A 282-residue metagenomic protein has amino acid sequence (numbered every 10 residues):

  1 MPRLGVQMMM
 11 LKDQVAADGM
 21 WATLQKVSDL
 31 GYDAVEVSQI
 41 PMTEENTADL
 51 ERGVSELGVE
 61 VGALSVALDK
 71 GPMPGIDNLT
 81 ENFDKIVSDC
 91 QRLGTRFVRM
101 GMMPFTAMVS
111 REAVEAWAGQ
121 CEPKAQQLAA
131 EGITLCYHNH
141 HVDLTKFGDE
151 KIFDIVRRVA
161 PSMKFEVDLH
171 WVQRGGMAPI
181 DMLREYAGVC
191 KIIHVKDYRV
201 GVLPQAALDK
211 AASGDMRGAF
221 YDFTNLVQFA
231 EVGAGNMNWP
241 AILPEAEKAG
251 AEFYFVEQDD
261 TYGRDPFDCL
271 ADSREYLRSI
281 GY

Functional and structural regions predicted by a protein language model:
M1-R96, I133, K164, E275-Y282: N-terminal pre-domain/capping segments
K12-D18, A34-D49, L68-E81, F105-V109 (+6 more regions): Acidic-and-aromatic substrate-binding clefts and catalytic sites of carbohydrate-active enzymes
Q25, E56, G75-F165, R174 (+2 more regions): Active-site acidic/histidine proton-transfer and metal-coordination neighborhood in alpha/beta enzyme cores
E36, A63, R99, C136 (+3 more regions): Conserved beta-strand positions in the central sheet of alpha/beta enzyme cores
Q126-V232, N236: Acidic/histidine-rich catalytic cores of soluble enzymes
A234-E247: A short, acidic, amphipathic alpha-helical segment used as a generic capping/interface helix at domain edges
E252-D259: Conserved active-site loop/cleft motifs that coordinate metal ions or position small ligands
D260-Y282: Aromatic-rich peripheral "rim/lid" segments of glycoside hydrolase catalytic domains that contact and position glycan
